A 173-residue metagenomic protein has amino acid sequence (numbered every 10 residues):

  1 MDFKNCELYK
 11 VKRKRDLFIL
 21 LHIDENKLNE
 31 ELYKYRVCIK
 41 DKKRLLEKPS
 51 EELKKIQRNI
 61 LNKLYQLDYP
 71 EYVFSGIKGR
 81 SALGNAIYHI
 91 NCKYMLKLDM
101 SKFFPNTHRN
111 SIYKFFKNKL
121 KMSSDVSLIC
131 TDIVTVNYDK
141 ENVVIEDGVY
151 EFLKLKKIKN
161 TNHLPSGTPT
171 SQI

Functional and structural regions predicted by a protein language model:
M1-V37: Non-catalytic, polymerase-adjacent accessory regions of viral genome-replication enzymes
F3-C6, L46-E51, G167-S171: A short, highly charged nucleic-acid-interacting micro-segment common to nuclease and nuclease-linked defense proteins
V11-K14, I23-E25, L53, Q57 (+2 more regions): Alpha-helix initiation and N-capping motif
D16, K55, N59-K63, S111 (+2 more regions): Long, highly charged amphipathic alpha-helices
I23, L28-Y35, I39-K40, E71-V73 (+4 more regions): Localized chelating/binding microdomains that coordinate divalent metal ions or stabilize phosphate-bearing
Y33-S75, Y138, V143-N162: Glycine/proline-rich, flexible active-site/cofactor-binding loop segments that harbor closely spaced acidic
E52-P105, D132-T135: Active-site-proximal segment of RNA-dependent polymerases
I90-I173: Conserved polymerase palm-domain catalytic core
